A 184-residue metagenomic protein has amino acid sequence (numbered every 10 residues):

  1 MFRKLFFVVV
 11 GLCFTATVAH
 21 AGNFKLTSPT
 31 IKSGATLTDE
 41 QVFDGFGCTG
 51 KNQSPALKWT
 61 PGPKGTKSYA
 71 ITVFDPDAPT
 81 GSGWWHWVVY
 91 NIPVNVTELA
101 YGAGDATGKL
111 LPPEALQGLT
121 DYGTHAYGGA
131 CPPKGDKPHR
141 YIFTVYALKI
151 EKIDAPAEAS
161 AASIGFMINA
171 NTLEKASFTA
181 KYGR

Functional and structural regions predicted by a protein language model:
M1-F7: Bacterial N-terminal signal peptides that target proteins for export
F7-A16: Bacterial N-terminal signal peptides
H20-R184: N-terminus-centered regions that define maturation/targeting leaders and the start of the first functional domain
